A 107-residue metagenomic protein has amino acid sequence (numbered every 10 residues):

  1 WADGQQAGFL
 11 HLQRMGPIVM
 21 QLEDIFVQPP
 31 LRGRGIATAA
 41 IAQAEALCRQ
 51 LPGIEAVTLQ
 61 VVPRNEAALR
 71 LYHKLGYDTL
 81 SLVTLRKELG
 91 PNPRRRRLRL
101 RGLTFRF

Functional and structural regions predicted by a protein language model:
Q5-Q13, Q21, F26: Conserved beta-strand in the GNAT
M15, L59-L69, R86-P91: Conserved beta-strand-loop-alpha-helix junction that forms the acyl-donor binding cleft
V27, G33-A46, R70-K74: Conserved acetyl-CoA-binding loop-helix of GNAT-fold acetyltransferases
T38, P63-S81, P93: Conserved active-site alpha-helix within GNAT-family acetyltransferase domains
C48-Q60: Conserved GNAT acetyl-CoA-binding A-motif
K74, V83-F107: Terminal substrate-recognition subdomain of acyl/acetyltransferases
